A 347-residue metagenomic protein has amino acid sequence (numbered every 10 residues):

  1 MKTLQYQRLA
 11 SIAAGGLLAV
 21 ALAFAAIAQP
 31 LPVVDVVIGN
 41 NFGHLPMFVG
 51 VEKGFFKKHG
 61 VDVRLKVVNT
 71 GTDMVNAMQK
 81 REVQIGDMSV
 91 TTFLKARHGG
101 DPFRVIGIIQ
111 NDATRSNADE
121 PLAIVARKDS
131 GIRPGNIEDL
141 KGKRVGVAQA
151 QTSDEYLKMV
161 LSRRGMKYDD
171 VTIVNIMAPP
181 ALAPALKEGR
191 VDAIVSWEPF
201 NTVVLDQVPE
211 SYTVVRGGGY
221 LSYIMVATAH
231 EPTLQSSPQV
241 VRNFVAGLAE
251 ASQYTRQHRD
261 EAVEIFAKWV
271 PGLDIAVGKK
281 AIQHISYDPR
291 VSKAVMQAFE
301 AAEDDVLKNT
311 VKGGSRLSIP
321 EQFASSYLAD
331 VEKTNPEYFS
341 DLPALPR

Functional and structural regions predicted by a protein language model:
K2-G16: Bacterial N-terminal signal peptides that target proteins for export
A13-A25: Bacterial N-terminal signal peptides
Q29-K167, I173-M177, D192, E198 (+2 more regions): Short, glycine-/small- and polar/acidic-enriched structural segments that line small-molecule recognition paths
R64, T72, I176, K280-S286 (+1 more regions): Short linear loop/turn motifs
E82-G86, K187, I285-F299, D330-T334: Short amphipathic alpha-helical segments at helix boundaries and their inter-helical linkers
T91, I173-W269: Pocket-lining segment of extracytoplasmic ligand-binding domains
S236-R316: Secondary-structure end/capping motifs
L307-R347: Conserved C-terminal helix/tail region of periplasmic/extracytoplasmic solute-binding proteins
